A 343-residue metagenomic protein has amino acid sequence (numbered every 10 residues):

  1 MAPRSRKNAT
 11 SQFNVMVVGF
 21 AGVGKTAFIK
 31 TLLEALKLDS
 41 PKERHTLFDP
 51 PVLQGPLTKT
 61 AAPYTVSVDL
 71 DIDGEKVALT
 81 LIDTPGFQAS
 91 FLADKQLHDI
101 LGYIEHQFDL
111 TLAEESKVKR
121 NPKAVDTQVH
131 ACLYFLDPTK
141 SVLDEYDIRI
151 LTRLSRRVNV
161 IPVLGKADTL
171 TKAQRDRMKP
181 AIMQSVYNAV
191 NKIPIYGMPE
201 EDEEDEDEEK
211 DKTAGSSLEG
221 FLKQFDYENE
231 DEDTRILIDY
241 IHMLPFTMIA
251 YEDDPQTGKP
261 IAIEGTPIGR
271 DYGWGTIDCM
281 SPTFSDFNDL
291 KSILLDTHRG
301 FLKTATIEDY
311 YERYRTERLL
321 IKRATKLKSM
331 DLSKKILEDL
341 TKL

Functional and structural regions predicted by a protein language model:
M1-I104, S292-L295: Conserved G1/Walker A P-loop phosphate-binding module
A9-M16, K25-F28, A62-V68, E75-T80 (+7 more regions): Core residues of folded domains in eukaryotic genome-function proteins
N14, T31-A35, D99, Y103 (+8 more regions): Alpha-helical recognition domains of nuclear gene-regulatory proteins
F20-V23, E34, D73-E75, T84-A89 (+6 more regions): Conserved beta-strand elements of beta-rich interaction domains across eukaryotes, especially beta-propellers
A27-I29, S40-H45, F91-A93, L112-S116 (+6 more regions): Intrinsically disordered, low-complexity regions enriched in proline, serine, glycine and charged residues
F87-A93, L101-E145, V160-I161, A167-A173 (+2 more regions): Conserved Switch II/interswitch segment of TRAFAC-class P-loop GTPases
E115-K117, S141-R157, M178-M183: Amphipathic helical hotspot of TIR/SEFIR-family domains
R156-L343: Conserved GTP-binding G-domain of TRAFAC-class P-loop NTPases and closely related GTPase folds
